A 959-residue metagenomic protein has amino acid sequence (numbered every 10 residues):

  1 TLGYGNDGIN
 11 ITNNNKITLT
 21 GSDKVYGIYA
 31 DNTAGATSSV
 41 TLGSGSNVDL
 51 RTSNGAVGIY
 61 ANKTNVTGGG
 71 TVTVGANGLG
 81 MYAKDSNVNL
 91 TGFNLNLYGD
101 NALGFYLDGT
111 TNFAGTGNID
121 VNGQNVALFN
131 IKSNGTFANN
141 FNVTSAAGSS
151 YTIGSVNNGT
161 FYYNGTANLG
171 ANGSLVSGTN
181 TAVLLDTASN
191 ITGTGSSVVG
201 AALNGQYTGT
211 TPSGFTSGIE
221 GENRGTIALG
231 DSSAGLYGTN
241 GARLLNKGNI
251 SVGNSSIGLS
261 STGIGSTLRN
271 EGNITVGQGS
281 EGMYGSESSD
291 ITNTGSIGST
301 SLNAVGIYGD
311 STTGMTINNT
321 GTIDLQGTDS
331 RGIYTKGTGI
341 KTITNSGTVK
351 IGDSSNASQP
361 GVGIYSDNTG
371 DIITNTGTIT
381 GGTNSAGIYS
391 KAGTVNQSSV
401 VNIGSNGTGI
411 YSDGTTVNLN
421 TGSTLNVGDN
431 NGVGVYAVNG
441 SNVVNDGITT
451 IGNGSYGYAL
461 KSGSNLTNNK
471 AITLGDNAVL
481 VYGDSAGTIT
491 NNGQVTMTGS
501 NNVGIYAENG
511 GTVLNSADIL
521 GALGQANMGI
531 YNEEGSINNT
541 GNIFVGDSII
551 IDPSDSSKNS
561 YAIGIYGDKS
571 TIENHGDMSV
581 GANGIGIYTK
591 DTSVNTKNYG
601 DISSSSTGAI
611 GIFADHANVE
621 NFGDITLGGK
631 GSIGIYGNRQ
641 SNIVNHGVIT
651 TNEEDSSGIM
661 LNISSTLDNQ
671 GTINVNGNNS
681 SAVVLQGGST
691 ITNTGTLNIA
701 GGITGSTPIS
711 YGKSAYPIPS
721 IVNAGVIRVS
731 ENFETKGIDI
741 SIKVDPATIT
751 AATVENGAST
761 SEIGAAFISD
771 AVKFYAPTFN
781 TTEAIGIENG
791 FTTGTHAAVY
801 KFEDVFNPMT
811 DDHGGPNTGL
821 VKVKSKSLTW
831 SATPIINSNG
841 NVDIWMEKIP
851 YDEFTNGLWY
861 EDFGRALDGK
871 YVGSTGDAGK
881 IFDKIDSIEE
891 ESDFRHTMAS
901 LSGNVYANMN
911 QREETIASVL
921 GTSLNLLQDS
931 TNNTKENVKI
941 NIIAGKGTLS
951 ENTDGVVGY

Functional and structural regions predicted by a protein language model:
T1-I9, Y26-T33, A56-N62, L79-K84 (+30 more regions): Glycine-rich beta-solenoid repeat tracts in large extracellular/virion proteins
T12-N14, T20, D31, G43 (+83 more regions): Feature marks extracellular polysaccharide-active and adherence modules
S53-N54, D231, N356-S358, N430 (+3 more regions): Short, ordered beta-strand-loop transition motifs
T64, S86, G241, S288 (+5 more regions): Short "repeat-start/strand-capping" segments in structured domains, especially the N-termini of parallel beta-helix
G205-Y207, R224, I351-S358, V545-S560 (+2 more regions): Acidic/polar low-complexity surface segments
T692-N807: Extracellular beta-strand/loop-rich repeat segments of large surface/secreted proteins
S827-F882: Charged, amphipathic alpha-helical linkers/stalks
I881-Y959: Outer membrane beta-barrel translocator domains of Type V secretion systems
